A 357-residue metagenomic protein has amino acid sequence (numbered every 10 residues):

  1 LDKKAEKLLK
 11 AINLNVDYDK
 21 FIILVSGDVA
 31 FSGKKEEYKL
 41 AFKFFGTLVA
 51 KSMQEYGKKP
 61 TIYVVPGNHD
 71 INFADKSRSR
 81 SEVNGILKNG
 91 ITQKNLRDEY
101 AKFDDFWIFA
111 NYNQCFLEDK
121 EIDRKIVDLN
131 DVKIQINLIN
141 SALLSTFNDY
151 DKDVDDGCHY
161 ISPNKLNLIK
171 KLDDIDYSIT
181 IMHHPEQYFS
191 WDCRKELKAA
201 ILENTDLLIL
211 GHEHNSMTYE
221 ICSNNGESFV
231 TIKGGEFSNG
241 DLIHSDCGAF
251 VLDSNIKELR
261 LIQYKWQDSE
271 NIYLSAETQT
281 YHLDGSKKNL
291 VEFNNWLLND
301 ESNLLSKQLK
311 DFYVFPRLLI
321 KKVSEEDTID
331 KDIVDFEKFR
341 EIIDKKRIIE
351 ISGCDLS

Functional and structural regions predicted by a protein language model:
L1, K133-F147, I179-H183, V230-G235: Active-site-proximal beta-strand elements of phosphoester/diester hydrolases
L1-F44, S52-I62, N72-F73, K165-D174: N-terminal active-site segment of His-dependent metallophosphoesterases
F21-D28, Y56-N68, S178-Q187, T205-Y219 (+1 more regions): Active-site neighborhood of phospho(di)ester-bond hydrolases with catalytic His/Asp-centered motifs
F42-Y160: Extended active-site neighborhood of metal-dependent phosphoesterases/phosphodiesterases
L143-I209, E213, T218: Active-site-proximal segments of metal-dependent phosphoesterases and phosphodiesterases across multiple
Q187-E258: Conserved beta-sheet core of the metallophosphoesterase superfamily
D253-W296: A short C-terminal boundary segment appended to hydrolase-like catalytic domains
G285-S357: P-loop NTP-binding cores centered on the Walker
